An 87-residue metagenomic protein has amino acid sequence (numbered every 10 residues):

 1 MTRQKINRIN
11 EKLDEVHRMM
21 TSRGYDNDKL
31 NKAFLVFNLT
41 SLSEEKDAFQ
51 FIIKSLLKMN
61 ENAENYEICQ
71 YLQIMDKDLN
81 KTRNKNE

Functional and structural regions predicted by a protein language model:
M1-A48, I52: Long, non-catalytic architectural segments outside compact domain cores
I53-E87: Short, compact, well-ordered microdomains
